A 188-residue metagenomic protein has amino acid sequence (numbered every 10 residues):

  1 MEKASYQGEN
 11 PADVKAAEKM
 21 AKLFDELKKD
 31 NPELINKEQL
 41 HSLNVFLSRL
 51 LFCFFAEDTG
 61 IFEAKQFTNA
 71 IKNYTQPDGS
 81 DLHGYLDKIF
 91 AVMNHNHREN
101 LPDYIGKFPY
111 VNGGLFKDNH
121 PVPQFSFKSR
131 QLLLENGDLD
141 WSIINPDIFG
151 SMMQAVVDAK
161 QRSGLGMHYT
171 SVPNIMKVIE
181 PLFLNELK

Functional and structural regions predicted by a protein language model:
M1-K188: Preference for the N-terminal adenyl/adenosyl cofactor-binding alpha/beta module
